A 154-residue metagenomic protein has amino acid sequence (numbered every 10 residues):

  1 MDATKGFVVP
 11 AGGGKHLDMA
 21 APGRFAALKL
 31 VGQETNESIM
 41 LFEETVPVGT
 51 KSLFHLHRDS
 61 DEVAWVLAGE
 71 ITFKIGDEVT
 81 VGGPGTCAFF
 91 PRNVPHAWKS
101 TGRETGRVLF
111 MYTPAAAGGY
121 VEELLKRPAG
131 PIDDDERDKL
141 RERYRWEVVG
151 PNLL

Functional and structural regions predicted by a protein language model:
M1-I39, P128-L154: A short, N-terminal "cap"/entry segment at the start of jelly-roll beta-barrel domains of the cupin/DSBH fold
V9-P10, E70, D77-P95: Short acidic-glycine-tyrosine-enriched beta hairpin
L28, L41-T45, V63, V79 (+1 more regions): Conserved hydrophobic/aromatic beta-strand scaffold that supports enzyme active sites
L28-I39, P47-E62: Active-site region of the double-stranded beta-helix
T35, T72, G83, R92-G118: Ligand-binding loop in jelly-roll beta-barrel domains
E43-P47, L56-I75, M111: Short, conserved beta-strand element in jelly-roll/cupin
T50, R58-S60, E70-I71, F89 (+3 more regions): Hydrophobic small-molecule pocket/channel-lining residues, especially in calycin-type beta-barrels
T101-E142: A contiguous, mid-protein "functional segment" used to position or interact with cofactors/ions or partner subunits
